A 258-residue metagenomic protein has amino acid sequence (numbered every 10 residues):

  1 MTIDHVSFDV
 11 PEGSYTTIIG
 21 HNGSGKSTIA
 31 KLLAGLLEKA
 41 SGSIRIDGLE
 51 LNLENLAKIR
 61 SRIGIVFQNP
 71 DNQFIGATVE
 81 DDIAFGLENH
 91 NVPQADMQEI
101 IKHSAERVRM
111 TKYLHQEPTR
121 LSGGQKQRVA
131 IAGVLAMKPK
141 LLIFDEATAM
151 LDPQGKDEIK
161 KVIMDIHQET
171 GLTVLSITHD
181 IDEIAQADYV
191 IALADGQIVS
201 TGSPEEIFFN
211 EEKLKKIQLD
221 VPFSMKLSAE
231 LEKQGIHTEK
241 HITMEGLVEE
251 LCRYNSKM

Functional and structural regions predicted by a protein language model:
A34: Helix-to-loop junction immediately C-terminal to a conserved catalytic motif
G42-E50, I59: Conserved ABC transporter NBD signature motif
A95-Y113: Conserved ABC ATPase "signature" region
E117-L121, Q125: Conserved ABC ATPase signature
K138: Conserved catalytic motifs of ABC-family nucleotide-binding domains
L142-D145: Catalytic Walker B motif of ABC-type/P-loop ATPase nucleotide-binding domains
